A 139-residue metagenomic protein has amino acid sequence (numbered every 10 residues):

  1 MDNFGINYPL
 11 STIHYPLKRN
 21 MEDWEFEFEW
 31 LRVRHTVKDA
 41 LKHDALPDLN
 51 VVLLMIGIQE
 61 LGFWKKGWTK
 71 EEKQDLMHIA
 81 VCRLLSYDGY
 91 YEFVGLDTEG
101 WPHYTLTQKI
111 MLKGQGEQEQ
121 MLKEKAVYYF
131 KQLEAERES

Functional and structural regions predicted by a protein language model:
N7-L17: Arg/Gly-rich low-complexity intrinsically disordered repeat tracts
R19-K42, K131, E138-S139: Long, acidic, intrinsically disordered low-complexity segments
A40-L49, G67-L76: Structural motif
D44, E60-F63, R83-L84, D88-L96 (+2 more regions): Amphipathic alpha-helical interaction segments
N50-G62, L76-Y87: Short, hydrophobic/amphipathic alpha-helical patches that form generic packing surfaces within helical domains
W68-Q118: Amphipathic protein-protein interaction modules
Q108-E138: Helix-rich interaction surfaces within compact, conserved domain-sized segments that mediate assembly or partner
